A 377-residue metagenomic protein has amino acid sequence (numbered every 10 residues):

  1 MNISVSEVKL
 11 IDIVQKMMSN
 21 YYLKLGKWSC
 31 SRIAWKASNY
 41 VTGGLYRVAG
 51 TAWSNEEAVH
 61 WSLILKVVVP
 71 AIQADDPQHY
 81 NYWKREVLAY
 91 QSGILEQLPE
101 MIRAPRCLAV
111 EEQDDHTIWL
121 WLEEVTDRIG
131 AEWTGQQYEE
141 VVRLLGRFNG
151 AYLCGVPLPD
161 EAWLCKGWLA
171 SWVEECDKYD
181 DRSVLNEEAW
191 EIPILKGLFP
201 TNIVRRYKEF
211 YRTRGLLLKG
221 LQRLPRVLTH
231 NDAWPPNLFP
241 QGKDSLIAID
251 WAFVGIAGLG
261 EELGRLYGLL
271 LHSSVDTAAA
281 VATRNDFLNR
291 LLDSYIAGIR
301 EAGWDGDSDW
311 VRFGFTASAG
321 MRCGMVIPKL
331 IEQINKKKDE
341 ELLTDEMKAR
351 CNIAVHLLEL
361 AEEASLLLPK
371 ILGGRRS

Functional and structural regions predicted by a protein language model:
M1-D115, Q241-L246, G260, L368-S377: Conserved NTP-binding catalytic cores of kinases and kinase-like/nucleotidyltransferase enzymes across multiple kinase
S29, A319-S377: C-terminal amphipathic "assembly/sorting" segment characterized by alternating charged and hydrophobic residues
W61, I118, R226-V227: Residues on conserved beta-strands of the protein kinase catalytic domain
L88, G260-G303, G320-D339: Active-site activation/catalytic loop segments of kinase-like enzymes and analogous catalytic loops in related
R106, E112, V156-L169, D305-R312: Short, glycine/acidic-rich hinge or "gate" loops at secondary-structure transitions that mediate conformational
T117-D127: Conserved short submotifs of the Hanks-type protein kinase catalytic core that shape the nucleotide-binding pocket
V125-R147, C154-H230, D339-M347, H356-E359 (+1 more regions): ATP-dependent phospho-/nucleotidyl transfer catalytic cores
P235-H272: Catalytic activation segment of kinase domains across protein kinase-like and atypical kinase folds
